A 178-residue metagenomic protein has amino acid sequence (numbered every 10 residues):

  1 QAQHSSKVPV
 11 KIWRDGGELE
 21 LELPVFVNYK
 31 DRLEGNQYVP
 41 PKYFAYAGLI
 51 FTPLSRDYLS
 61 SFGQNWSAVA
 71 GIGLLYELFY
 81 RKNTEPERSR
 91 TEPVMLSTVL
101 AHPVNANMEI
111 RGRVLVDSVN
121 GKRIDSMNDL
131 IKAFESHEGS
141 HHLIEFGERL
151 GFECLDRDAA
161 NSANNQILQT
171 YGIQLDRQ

Functional and structural regions predicted by a protein language model:
Q1-Q178: C-terminal recognition in membrane/secretory proteostasis and scaffolding
